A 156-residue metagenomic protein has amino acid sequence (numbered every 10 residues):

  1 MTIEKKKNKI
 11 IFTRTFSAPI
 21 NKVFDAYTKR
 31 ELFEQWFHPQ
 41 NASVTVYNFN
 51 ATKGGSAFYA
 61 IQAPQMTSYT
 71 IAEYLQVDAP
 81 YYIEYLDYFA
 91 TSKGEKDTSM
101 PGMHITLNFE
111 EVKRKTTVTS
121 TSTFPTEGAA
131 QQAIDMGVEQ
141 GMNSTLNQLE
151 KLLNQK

Functional and structural regions predicted by a protein language model:
M1-V44: Hydrophobic ligand-binding cavity/cleft-lining segments
K5, V112-V118, Q140, S144-L152: Lipid interaction determinants
K7-T13, I20, V44, S56 (+4 more regions): Intrinsic-disorder/low-complexity, polar/charged segments enriched in Ser/Thr/Lys/Arg/Asp/Glu/Gln
A18-P19, Q62, A133-G137: Alpha-helical scaffold segments that form or flank carboxylate-/histidine-based iron centers
V23-F24, F33, A57, Y74 (+4 more regions): Hydrophobic pocket/interface hotspot
E34, P39, Y47-N50, F58 (+2 more regions): Hydrophobic-ligand binding "helix-grip"
G94-Q140: Beta-strand/loop substructures that line and gate deep hydrophobic ligand-binding cavities in soluble
